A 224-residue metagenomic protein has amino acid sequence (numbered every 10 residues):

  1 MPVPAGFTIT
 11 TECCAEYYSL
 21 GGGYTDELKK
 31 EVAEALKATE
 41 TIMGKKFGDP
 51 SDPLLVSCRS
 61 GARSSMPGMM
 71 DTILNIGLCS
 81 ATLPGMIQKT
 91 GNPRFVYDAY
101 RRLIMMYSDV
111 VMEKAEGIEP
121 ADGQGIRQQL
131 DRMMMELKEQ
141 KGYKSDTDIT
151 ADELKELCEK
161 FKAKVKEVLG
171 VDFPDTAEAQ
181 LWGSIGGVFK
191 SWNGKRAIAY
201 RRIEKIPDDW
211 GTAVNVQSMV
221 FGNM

Functional and structural regions predicted by a protein language model:
M1-M224: Nucleotide/phosphate-binding sheet-loop regions of phosphoryl- and nucleotidyl-transfer enzymes
